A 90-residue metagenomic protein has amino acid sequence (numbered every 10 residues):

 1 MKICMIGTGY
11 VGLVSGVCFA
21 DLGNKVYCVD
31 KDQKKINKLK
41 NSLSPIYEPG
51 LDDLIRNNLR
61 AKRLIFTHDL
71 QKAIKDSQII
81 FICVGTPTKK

Functional and structural regions predicted by a protein language model:
M1-K90: Structural/interface elements that position substrates and couple domains in central-metabolism enzymes
